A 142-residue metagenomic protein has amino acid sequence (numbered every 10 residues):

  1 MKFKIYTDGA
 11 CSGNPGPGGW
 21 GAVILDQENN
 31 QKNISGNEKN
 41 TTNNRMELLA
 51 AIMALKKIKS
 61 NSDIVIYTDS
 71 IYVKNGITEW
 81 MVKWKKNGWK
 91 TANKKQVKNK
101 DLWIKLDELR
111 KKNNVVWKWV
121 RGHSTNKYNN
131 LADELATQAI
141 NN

Functional and structural regions predicted by a protein language model:
M1-R45, M53-I58, D133-N142: RNase H-like nuclease fold core
A10-P17, I52-L131, L135, I140: RNase H catalytic domain
M46-E47, Y128: Hydrophobic (often cysteine-bearing) scaffold residues that line and stabilize catalytic clefts of nucleotide/cofactor
